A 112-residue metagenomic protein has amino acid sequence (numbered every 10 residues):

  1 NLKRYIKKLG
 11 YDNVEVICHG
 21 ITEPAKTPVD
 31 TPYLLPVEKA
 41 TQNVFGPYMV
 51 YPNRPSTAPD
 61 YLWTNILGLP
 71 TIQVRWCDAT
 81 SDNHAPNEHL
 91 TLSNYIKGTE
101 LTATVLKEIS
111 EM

Functional and structural regions predicted by a protein language model:
N1-Y5: Short amphipathic alpha-helices in soluble, non-transmembrane regions that often serve as interface/regulatory elements
L9-M112: An extended, acidic, His-containing surface patch that forms the Zn2+-binding/catalytic region of metallohydrolases
